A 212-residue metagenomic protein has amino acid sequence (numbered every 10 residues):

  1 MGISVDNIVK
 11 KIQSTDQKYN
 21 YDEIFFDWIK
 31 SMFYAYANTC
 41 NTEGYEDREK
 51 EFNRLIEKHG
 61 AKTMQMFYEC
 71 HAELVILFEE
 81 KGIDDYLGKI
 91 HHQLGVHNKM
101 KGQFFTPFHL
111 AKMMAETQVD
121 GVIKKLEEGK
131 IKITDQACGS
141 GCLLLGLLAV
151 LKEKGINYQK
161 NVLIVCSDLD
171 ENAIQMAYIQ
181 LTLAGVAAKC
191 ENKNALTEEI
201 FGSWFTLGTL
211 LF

Functional and structural regions predicted by a protein language model:
G2-G155: Class I S-adenosyl-L-methionine
F108-G208: Conserved S-adenosyl-L-methionine
L210-F212: Terminal (typically C-terminal) long, contiguous, charged/leucine-rich segments with helical propensity
